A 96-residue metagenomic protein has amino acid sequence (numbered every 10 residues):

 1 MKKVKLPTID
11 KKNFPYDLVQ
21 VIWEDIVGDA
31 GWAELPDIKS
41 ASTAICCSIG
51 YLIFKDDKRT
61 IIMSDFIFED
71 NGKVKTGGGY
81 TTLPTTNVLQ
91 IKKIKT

Functional and structural regions predicted by a protein language model:
K2-T96: Conserved RNA-binding domains used in RNP assembly and mRNA/RNA metabolism
